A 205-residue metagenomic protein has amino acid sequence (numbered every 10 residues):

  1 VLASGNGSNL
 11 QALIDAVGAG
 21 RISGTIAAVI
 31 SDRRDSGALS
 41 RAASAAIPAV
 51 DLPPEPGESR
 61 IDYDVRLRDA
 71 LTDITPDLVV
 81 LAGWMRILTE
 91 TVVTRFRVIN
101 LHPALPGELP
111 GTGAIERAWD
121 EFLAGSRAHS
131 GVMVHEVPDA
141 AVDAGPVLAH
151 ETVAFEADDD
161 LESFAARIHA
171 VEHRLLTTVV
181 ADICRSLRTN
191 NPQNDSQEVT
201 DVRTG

Functional and structural regions predicted by a protein language model:
V1-G37, R41: N-terminal Rossmann-like dinucleotide-binding module
A16, L78, A82-L187: Donor/substrate-binding cores of folate-linked one-carbon enzymes
T25-A28, P48-V50, R97: Conserved beta-strand segments of alpha/beta enzyme cores
S31-D32, E55-P56, D64, I74-E90: N-terminal glycine-rich "phosphate-gripper" loop used for MgATP/nucleotide binding and carboxylate activation
S44-L52, T72-T75: Short, structured active-site "lid" loops
V50-E55, P103: Short beta->alpha connector loops at strand-helix junctions that form conserved, small/polar/Pro-enriched
D62-L67, A114-E116: Charged helix-capping and loop-helix junction motifs
